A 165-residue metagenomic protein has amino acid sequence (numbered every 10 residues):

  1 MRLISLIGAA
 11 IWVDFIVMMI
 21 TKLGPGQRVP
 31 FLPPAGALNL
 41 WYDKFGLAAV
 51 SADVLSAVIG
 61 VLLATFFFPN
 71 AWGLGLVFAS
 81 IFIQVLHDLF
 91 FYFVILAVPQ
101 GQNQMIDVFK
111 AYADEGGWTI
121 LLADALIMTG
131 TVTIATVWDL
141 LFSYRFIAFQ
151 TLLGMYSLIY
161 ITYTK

Functional and structural regions predicted by a protein language model:
M1-T119, T129, T133-K165: Juxtamembrane/disordered regions of integral membrane proteins
L122: Phosphate-/polyanion-interacting regions in eukaryotic proteins
